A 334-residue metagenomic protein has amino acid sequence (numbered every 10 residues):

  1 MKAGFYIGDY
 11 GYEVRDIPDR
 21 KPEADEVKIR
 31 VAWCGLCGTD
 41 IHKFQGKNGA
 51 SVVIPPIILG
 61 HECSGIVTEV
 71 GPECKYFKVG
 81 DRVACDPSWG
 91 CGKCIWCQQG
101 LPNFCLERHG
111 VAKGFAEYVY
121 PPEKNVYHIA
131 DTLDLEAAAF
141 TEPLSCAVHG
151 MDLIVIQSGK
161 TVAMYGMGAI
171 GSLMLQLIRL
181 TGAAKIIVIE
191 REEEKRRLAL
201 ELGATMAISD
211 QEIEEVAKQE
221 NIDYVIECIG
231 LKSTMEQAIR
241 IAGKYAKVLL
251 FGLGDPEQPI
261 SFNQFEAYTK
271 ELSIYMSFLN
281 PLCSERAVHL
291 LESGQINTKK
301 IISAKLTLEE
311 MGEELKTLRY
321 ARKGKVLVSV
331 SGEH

Functional and structural regions predicted by a protein language model:
P18-C34, N48-I95, A130-L133: Glycine-rich beta-strand-centered segment in the early N-terminal region that forms part of a ligand/cofactor-binding
R82, T161, A246-K247, S273: Short glycine-centered segments of the SAM/dcSAM-binding site in methyltransferase folds
W89-Y165: NAD(P)H dinucleotide-binding glycine-rich loop of Rossmann-like/cofactor-binding domains, especially the beta1-alpha1
L133-E212: Mid-domain Rossmann-like dinucleotide-binding core that forms the NAD(H)/NADP(H) cofactor-binding site
I186-I187, L249, Y275: Conserved beta-strand positions in the Rossmann-like core of class I SAM-dependent methyltransferases
R197-E271, H334: Glycine-rich cofactor phosphate-binding loops and adjacent beta1-alpha1 units of small-molecule cofactor enzyme domains
E236-R240, P281-H334: C-terminal hydrophobic helical "lid"/dimerization subdomain of Rossmann-like NAD(P)H-dependent oxidoreductases
